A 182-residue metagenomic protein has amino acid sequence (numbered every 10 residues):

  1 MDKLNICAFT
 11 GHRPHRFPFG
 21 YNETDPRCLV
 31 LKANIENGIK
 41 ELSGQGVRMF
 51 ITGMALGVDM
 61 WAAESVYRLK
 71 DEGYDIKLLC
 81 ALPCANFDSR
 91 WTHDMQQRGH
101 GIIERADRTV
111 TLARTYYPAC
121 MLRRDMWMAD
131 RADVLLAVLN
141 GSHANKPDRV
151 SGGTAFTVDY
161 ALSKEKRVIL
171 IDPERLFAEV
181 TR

Functional and structural regions predicted by a protein language model:
M1-R182: Acidic/glycine-enriched connector segments
